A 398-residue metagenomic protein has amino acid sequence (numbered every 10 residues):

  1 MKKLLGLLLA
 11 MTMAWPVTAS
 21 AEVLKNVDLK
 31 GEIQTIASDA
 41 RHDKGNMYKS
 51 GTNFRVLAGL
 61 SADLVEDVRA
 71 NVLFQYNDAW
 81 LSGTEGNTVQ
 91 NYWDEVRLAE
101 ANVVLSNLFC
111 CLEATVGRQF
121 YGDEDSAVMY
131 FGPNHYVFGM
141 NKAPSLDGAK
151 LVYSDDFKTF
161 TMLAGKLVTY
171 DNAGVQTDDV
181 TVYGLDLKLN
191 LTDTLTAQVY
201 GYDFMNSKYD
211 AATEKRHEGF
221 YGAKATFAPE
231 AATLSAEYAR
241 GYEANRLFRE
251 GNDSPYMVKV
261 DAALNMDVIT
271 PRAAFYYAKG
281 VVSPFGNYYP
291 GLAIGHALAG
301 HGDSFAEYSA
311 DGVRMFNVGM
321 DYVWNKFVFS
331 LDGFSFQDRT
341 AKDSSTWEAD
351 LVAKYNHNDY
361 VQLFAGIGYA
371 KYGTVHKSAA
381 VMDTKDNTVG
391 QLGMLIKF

Functional and structural regions predicted by a protein language model:
K2-Y121, A149-L163, L189-T192, H217 (+3 more regions): Beta-barrel outer-membrane channel/assembly domains of diderm bacteria
G86, F138, N172-T177, S207-K215 (+4 more regions): Solvent-exposed loop segments that connect transmembrane elements
Y121-L187: Internal, well-ordered domain-core segments that constitute the primary functional module of diverse proteins
S126-F131, M162-Y170, L292-G302, S330 (+1 more regions): Flexible, solvent-exposed coil segments and beta strand-coil junctions, predominantly the extracellular/periplasmic
T159-P229: Internal metal/ion-chelating core segments
V199-G201, F275, G366: A generic structural motif
M205-N206, G241-E243, Y277-V281, F336-D338: Short, catalytically relevant binding-site loops at active-site mouths
R249-G295: Long, well-ordered mid-to-C-terminal structural blocks that present hydrophobic/aromatic surfaces
